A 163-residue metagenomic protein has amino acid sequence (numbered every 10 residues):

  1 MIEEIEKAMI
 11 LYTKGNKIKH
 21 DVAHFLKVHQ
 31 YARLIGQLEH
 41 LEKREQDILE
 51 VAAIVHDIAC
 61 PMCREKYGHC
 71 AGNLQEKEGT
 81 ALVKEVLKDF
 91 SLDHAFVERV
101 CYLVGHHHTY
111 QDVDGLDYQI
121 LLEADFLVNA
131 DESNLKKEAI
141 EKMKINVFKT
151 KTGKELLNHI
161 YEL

Functional and structural regions predicted by a protein language model:
E3-K27, A59-H69: Active-site flanking loop/helix segments enriched in acidic
T13-E42, V55, L92, H106-L163: Divalent metal-dependent phosphate-bond-processing catalytic cores, especially two-metal-ion Mg2+/Mn2+ enzymes that act
H24, V28, I48-L49, Q75 (+2 more regions): Generic hydrophobic secondary-structure packing signal
V28-Y31, N73-D89: An active-site-proximal "capping" alpha-helix that borders the catalytic cofactor pocket
R44-E45, F96: Membrane-helix interface segments
Q46-G68, G79, C101-H108, D125: His-Asp-centered metal-binding catalytic motifs of divalent-metal-dependent phosphohydrolases/nucleases
V86-F90, E98-H106: Mid-chain, well-packed structural core segment of small domains
